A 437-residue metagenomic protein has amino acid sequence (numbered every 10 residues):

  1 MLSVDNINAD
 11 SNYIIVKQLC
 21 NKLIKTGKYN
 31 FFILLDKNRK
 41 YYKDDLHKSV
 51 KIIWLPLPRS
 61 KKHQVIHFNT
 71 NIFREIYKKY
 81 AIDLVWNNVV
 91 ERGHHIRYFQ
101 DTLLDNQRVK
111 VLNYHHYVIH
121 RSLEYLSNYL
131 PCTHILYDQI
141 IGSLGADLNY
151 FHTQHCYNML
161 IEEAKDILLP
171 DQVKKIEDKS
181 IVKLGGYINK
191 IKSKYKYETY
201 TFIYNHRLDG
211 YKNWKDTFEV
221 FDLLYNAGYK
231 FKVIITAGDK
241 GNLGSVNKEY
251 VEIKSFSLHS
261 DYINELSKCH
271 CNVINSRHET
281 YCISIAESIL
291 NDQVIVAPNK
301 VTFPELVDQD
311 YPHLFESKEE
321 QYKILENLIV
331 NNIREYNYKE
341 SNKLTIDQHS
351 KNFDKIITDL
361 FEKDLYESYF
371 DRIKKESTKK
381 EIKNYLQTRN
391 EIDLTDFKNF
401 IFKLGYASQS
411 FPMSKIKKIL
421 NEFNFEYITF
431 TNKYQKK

Functional and structural regions predicted by a protein language model:
R74-H94, L112, Y150: Short N-terminal targeting/anchoring amphipathic segment
L84-W86, Q100-E124, N128-I135, S143 (+1 more regions): Active-site proximal beta-strand in glycosyltransferases
L136-K179: A short, active-site helix/loop in glycosyltransferases that binds the activated sugar's phosphate group
Y150, Y187-K212, F218-Y225: Conserved donor-binding/catalytic core segment of Leloir-type glycosyltransferases
N242-I263: Nucleotide-activated donor-binding/catalytic signature segment of Leloir-type glycosyltransferases, i.e., the conserved
R277: Aromatic "clamp/platform" in nucleotide-sugar-dependent glycosyltransferases that forms part of the donor/acceptor
V294-A297: Short hydrophobic beta-strand element within catalytic cores of glycosyltransferases and related nucleotide-activated
I333-K374, S408: A charged, aromatic-enriched C-terminal amphipathic alpha-helix characteristic of glycosyltransferases across folds
